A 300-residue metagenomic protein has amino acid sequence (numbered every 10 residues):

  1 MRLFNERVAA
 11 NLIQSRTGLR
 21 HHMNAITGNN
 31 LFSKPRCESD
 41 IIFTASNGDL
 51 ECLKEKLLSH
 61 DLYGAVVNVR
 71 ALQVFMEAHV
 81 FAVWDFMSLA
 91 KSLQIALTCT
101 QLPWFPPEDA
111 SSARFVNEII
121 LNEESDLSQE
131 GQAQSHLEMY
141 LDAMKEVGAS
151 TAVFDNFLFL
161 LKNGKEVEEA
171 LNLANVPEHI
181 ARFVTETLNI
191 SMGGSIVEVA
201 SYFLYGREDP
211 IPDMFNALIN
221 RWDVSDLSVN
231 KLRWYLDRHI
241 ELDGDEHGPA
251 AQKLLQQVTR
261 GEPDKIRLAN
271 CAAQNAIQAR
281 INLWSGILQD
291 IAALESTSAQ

Functional and structural regions predicted by a protein language model:
M1-T27: N-terminal amphipathic/basic-hydrophobic helices that include classical n-h-c signal peptides and signal-anchor
L31-Q300: Non-heme di-metal
